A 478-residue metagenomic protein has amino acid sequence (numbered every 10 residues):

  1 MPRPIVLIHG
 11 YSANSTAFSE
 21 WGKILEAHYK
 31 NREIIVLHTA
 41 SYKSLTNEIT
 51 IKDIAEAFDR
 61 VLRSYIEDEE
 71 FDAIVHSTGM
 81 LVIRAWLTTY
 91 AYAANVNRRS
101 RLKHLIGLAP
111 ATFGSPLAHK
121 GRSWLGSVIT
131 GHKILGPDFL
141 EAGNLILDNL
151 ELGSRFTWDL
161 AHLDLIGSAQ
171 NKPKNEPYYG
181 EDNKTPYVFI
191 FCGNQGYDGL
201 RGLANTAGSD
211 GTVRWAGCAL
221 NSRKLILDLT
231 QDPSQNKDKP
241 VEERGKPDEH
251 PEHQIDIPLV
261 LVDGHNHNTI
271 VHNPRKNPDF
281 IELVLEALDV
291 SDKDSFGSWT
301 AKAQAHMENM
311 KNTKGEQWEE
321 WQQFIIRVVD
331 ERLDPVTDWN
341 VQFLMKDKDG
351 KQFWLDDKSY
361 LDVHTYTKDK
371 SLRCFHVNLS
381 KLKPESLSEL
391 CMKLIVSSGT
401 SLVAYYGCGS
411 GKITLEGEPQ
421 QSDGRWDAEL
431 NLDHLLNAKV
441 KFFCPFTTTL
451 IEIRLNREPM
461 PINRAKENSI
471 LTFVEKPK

Functional and structural regions predicted by a protein language model:
M1-V36: Short, surface-exposed "cap/lid" segments of acyl-processing enzymes
I5-Y11, E48-S168, P335, W339-V341 (+1 more regions): Serine-dependent carboxylesterase/thioesterase catalytic core of lipase-like alpha/beta-hydrolase/SGNH enzymes
V6, I35, I106, F189-F191: Hydrophobic/aromatic beta-strand patches that form the interior of the parallel beta-sheet core in alpha/beta enzyme
Y11-A13, S41-S44, T78-M80, T88 (+4 more regions): Short, solvent-exposed loop/turn segments at secondary-structure junctions
S19-E20, P116-G121, L200-A204: Short aromatic-enriched loop/helix-cap "lid" or pocket-rim segments at secondary-structure transitions that line
H38-T50: Short beta->alpha junction loops
E151-R201: Serine-hydrolase catalytic core
G180-L471, E475-K478: C-terminal catalytic-base region of ester-bond hydrolases, centering on the histidine of the charge-relay
